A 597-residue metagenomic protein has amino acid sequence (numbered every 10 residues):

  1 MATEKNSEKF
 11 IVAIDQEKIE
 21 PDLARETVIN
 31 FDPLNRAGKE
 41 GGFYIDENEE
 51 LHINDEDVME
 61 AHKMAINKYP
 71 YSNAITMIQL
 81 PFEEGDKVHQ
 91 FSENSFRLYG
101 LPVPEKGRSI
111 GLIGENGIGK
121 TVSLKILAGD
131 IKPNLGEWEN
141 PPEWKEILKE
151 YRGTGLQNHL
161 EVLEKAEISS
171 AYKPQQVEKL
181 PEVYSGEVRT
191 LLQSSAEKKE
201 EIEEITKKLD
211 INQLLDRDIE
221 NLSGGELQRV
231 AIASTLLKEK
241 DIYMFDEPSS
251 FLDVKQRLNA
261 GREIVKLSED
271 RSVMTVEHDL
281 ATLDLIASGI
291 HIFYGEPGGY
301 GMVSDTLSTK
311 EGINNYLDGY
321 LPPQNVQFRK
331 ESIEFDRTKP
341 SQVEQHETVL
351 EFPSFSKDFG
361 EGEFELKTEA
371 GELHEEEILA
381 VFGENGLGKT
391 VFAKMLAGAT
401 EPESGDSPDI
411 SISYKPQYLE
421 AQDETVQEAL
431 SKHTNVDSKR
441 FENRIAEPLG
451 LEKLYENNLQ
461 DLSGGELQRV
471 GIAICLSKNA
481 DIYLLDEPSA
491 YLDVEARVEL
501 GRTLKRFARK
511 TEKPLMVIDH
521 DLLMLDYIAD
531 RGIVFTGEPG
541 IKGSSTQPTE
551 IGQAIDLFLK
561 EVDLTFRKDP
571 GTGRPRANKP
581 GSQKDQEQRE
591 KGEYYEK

Functional and structural regions predicted by a protein language model:
A2-N30, E40-E47, M64, K68-K106 (+5 more regions): Pre-NBD coupling/linker segments of ABC/ABC-like ATPases
E105-G111, E115, T121-E197, T282-G289 (+3 more regions): ABC ATPase nucleotide-binding domain signature region
S123, A231-I232, A260, I472 (+1 more regions): Hydrophobic anchor residue at the start of the ABC signature
E197-L215, R440-Y455: Conserved ABC ATPase "signature" region
D218, E247-P248, K255, E487-P488 (+1 more regions): Walker B catalytic motif
D218-L222, E226, N458-L462, E466: Conserved ABC ATPase signature
V276-H278, I518-H520: H-loop/switch region of ABC-family ATPase nucleotide-binding domains
